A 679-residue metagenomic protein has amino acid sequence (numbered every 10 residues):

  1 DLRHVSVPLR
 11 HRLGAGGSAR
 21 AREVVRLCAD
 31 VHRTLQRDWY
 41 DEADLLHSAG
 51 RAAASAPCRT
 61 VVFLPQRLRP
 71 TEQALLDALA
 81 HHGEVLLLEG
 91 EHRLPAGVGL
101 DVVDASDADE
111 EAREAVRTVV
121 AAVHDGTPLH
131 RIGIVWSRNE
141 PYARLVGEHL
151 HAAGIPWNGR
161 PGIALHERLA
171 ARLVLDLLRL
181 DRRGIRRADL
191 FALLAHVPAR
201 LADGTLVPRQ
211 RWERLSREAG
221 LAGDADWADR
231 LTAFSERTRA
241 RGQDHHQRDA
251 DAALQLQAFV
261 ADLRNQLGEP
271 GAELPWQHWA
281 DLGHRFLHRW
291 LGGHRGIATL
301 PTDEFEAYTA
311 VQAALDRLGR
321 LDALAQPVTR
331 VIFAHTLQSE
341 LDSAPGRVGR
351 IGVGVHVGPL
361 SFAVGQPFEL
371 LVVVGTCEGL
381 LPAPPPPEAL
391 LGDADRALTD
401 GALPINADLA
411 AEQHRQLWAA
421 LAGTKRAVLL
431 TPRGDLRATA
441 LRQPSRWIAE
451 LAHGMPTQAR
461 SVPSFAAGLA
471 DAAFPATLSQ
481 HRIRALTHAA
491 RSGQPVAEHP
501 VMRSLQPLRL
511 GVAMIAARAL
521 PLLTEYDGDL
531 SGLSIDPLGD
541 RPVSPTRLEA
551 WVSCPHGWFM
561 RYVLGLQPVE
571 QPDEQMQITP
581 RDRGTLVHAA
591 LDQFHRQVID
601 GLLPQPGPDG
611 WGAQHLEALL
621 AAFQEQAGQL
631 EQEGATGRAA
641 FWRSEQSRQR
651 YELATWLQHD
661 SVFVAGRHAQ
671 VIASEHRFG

Functional and structural regions predicted by a protein language model:
D1-A669: Polyanion-engaging groove/track-forming segments
I672-G679: Active-site metal-binding core of divalent-cation-utilizing nuclease and nuclease-like domains
